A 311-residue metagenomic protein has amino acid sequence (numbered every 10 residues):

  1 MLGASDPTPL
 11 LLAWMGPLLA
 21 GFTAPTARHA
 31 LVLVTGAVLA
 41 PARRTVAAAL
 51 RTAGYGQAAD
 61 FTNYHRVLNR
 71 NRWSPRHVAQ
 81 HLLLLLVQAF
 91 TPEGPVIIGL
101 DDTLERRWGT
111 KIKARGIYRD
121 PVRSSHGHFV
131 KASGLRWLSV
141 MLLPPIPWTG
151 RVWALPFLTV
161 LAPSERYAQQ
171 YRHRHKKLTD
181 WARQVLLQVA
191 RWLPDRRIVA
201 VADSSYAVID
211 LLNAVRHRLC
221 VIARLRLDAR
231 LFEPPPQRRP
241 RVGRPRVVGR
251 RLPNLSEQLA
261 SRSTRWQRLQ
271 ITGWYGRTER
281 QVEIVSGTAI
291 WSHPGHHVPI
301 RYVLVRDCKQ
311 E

Functional and structural regions predicted by a protein language model:
M1-G16, A53, G94, T110-K113 (+1 more regions): Single, function-defining residue in the core of a domain
L12-A30: Short, Lys/Arg-enriched anionic-surface-contact patches
F22-T26, A37, P41-K111, G116-I117 (+3 more regions): Electropositive nucleic-acid engagement tracts
L31-A40, S139-M141: Short, hydrophobic/amphipathic alpha-helical patches that form generic packing surfaces within helical domains
V34-A37, V67, I198-S205: Conserved short loop/turn motifs at secondary-structure junctions
T45-D60, M141, T149-T159, P163: Glycine/proline-rich, flexible active-site/cofactor-binding loop segments that harbor closely spaced acidic
N69-V160, L269-G273, V285-I290: Active-site-proximal, Lys/Arg-enriched surface segment that forms a nucleic-acid-binding/basic interface patch
